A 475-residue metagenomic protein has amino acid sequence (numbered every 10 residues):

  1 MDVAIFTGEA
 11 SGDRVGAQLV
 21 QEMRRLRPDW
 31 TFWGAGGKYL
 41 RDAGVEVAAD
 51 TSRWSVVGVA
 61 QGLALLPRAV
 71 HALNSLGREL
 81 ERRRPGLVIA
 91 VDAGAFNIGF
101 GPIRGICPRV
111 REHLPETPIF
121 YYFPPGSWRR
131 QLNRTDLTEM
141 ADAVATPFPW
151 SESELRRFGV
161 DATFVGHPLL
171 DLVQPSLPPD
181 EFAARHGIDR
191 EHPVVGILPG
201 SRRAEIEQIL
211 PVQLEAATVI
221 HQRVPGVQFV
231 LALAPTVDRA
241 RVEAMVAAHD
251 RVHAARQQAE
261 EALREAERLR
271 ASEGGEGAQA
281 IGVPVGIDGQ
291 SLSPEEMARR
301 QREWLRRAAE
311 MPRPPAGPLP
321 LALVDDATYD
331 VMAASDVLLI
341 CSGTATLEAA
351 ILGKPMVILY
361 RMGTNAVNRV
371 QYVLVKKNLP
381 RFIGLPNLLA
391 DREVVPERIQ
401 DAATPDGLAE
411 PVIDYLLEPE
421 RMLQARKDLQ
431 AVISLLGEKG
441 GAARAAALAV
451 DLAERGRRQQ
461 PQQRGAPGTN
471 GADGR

Functional and structural regions predicted by a protein language model:
M1-D2, D189-G196, Q228: Charged active-site motifs of nucleotide-sugar-dependent glycosyltransferases
D2-H186, I197-V212, V219, R223 (+2 more regions): Active-site and donor-binding regions of nucleotide-sugar-utilizing enzymes
D142, V324-V373: A donor-sugar binding/catalytic signature common to diverse glycosyltransferases and related nucleotide-sugar
A162-T163, V227, E397: Glycine-rich phosphate-binding loops of nucleotide-dependent enzymes
A266, E273, Q400, G407-R475: C-terminal amphipathic helix plus adjacent low-complexity, charged tail appended to glycosyltransferase catalytic
A316-D326: Active-site donor-binding acidic/aromatic loop of nucleotide-activated sugar and phosphosugar transferases involved
V367-I413: Change "using UDP/GDP/dTDP sugars" to "using nucleotide sugars
